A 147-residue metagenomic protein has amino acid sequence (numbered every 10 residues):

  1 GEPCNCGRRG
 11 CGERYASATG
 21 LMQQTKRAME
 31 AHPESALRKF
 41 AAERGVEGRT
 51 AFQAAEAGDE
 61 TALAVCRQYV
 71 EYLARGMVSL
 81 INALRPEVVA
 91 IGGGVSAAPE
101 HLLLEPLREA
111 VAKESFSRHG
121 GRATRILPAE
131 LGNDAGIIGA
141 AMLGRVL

Functional and structural regions predicted by a protein language model:
E2-P3, R8-L147: ATP-binding/phosphotransfer module of carbohydrate and carboxylate kinases, centering on a glycine-rich
